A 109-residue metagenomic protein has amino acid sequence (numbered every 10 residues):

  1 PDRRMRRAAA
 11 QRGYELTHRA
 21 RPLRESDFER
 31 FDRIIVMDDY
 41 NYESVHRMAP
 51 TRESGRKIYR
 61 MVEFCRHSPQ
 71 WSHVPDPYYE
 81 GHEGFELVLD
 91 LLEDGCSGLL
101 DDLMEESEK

Functional and structural regions predicted by a protein language model:
P1-K109: Short polar/charged helix/loop
